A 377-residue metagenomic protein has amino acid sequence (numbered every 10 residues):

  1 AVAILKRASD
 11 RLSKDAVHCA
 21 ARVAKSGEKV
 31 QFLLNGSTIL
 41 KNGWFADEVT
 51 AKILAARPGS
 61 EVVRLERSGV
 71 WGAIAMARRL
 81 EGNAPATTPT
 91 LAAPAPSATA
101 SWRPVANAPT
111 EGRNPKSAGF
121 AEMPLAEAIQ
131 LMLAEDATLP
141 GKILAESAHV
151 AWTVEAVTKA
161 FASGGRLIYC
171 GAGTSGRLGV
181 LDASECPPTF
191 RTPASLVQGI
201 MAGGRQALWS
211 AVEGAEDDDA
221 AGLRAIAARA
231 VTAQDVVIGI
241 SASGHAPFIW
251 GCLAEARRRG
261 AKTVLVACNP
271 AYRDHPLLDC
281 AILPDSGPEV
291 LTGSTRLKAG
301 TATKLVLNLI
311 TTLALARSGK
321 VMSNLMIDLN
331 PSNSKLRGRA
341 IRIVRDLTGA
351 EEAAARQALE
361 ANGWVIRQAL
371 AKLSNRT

Functional and structural regions predicted by a protein language model:
A1-A98: ATP-binding/phosphotransfer module of carbohydrate and carboxylate kinases, centering on a glycine-rich
N83-T90, P94-S97, G293-M322: A charged, well-structured terminal subsegment
T99-K142: Cofactor-/ligand-binding subdomain signature composed of acidic, glycine-rich, tryptophan-containing flexible loops
E111, L131-L139, G199-S210, M322 (+3 more regions): Gly-rich Lys/Arg/Thr-decorated short loops/hinges at beta-loop-alpha junctions or inter-strand turns that position
A145-A160: A short, well-structured juxtamembrane/interface segment
L167-L305, A314-S318: Glycine-rich phosphate-binding loops that contact phosphosugars or nucleotide phosphates
L309, A314-T377: Short, amphipathic alpha-helical interaction segments embedded in low-complexity terminal/linker regions of eukaryotic
